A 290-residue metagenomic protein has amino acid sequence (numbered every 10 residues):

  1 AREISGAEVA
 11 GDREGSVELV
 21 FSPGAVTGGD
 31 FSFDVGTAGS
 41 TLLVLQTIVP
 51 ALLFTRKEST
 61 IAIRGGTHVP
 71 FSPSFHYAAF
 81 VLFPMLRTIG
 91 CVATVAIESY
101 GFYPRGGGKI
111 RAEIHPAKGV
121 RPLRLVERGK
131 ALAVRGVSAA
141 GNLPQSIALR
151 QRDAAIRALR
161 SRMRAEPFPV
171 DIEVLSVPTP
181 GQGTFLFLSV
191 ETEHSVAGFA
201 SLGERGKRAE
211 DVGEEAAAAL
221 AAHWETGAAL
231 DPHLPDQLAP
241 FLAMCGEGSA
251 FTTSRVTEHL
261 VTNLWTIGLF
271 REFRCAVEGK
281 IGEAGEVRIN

Functional and structural regions predicted by a protein language model:
A1-G24: Glycine/small-residue-rich interface belts in oligomeric ring/scaffold proteins and their assembly partners
A1-R2, S22-V26, T41-A62, V81-G90 (+4 more regions): Proline/glycine-anchored alpha-helix kink/cap motifs
E8-D12, E58-T60, G90-Y100, L159-P180 (+3 more regions): Flexible, glycine/charged-enriched surface loops at secondary-structure junctions
F21-G28, F33-T41, F54, V81 (+2 more regions): Phosphate/diphosphate-binding glycine-rich loops and adjacent basic-rich segments that engage nucleotide
D30-A38, T67-S72, W224-A228: A short glycine/serine-rich beta->alpha loop
G39-L43, P73-Y77, V81, G107 (+5 more regions): Conserved active-site and cofactor/substrate-binding residues in soluble primary-metabolism enzymes
F71, T88, V120-P122, E127-P232 (+1 more regions): Conserved mixed alpha/beta catalytic, RNA-binding, or beta-rich assembly cores of soluble enzyme, regulatory
S249-N290: C-terminal functional modules
